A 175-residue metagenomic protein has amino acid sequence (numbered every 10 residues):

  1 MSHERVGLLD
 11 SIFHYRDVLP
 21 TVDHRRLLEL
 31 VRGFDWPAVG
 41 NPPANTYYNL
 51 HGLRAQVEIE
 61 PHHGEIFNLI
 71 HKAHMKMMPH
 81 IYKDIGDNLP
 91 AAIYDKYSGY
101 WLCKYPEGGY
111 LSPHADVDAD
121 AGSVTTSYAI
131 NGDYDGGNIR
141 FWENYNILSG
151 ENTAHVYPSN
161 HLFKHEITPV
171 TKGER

Functional and structural regions predicted by a protein language model:
S2-Y94: Non-heme Fe(II)/2-oxoglutarate
W36-A38, L111, G132-R140: Substrate-binding/catalytic groove segments of enzymes that remodel or degrade extracellular structural polymers
A91-K104: Acidic, glycine-rich loop-and-strand cores that form catalytic or ligand-binding grooves in diverse globular domains
L102-P106, V117-D135: Short, conserved beta-strand element in jelly-roll/cupin
E107-G108, N152: Tight coil/turn sites that cap or link beta-strands
H114-A115, H165: Histidine-centered active-site/metal-ligand motif
D120-G122, D133-R175: Catalytic core of Fe(II)/2-oxoglutarate
